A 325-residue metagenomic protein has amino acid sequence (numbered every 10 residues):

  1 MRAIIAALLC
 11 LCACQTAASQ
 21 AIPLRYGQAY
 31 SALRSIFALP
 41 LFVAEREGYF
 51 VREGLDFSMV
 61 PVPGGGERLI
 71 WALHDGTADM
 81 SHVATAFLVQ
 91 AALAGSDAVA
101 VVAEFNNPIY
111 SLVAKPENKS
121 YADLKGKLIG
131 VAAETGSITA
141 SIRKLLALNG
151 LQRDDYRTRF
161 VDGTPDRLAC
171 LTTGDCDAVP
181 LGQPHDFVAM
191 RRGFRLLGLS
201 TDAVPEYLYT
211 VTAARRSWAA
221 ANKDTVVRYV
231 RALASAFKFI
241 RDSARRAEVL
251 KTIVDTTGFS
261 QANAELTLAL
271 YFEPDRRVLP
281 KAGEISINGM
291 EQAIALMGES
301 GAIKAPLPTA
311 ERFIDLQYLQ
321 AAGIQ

Functional and structural regions predicted by a protein language model:
M1-I4: Positively charged n-region of N-terminal signal peptides that target proteins for export
L9-A17: Hydrophobic h-region of N-terminal signal peptides that target proteins for export in Gram-negative bacteria
Q20-D154, T158-D162, R167-T173, D177-Q183 (+2 more regions): Short, glycine-/small- and polar/acidic-enriched structural segments that line small-molecule recognition paths
P40, Y110-K119, Y209-D224, V278: A bilobed periplasmic-binding-protein/Venus flytrap-type ligand-binding module shared by bacterial periplasmic
M59, A100, T158, I240-A244 (+2 more regions): Surface-exposed patches in mature extracellular/periplasmic domains of secreted proteins
P165-G258: Pocket-lining segment of extracytoplasmic ligand-binding domains
A220-K304: Secondary-structure end/capping motifs
E291-Q325: Conserved C-terminal helix/tail region of periplasmic/extracytoplasmic solute-binding proteins
